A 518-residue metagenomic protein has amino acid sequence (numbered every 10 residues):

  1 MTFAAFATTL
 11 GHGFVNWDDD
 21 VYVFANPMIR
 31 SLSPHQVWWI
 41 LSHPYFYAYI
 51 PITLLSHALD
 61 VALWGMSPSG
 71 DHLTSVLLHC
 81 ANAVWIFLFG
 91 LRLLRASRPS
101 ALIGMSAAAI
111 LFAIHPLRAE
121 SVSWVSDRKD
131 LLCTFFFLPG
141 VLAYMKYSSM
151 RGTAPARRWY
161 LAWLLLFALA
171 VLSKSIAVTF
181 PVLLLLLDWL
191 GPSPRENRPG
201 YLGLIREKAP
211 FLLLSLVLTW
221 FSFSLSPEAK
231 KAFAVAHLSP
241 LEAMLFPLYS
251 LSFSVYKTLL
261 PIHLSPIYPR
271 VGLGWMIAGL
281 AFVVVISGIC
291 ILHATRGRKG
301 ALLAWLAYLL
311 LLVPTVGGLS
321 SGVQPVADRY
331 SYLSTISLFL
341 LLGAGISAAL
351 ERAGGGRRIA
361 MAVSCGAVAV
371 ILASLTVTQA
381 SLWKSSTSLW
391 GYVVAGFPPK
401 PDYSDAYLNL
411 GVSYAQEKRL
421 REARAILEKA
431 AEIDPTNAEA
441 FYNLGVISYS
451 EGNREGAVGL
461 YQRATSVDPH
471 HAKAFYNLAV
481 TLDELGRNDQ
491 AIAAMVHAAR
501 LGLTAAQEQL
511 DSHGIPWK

Functional and structural regions predicted by a protein language model:
M1-E422, D434, E439, N443 (+1 more regions): Polytopic membrane enzymes that build or remodel cell-surface glycoconjugates and lipids
W383-G391, Q416-K429, S450-R463, E484-H497 (+1 more regions): Structural signature of tandem alpha-helical TPR/SEL1-like repeats, specifically the intra-repeat loop/turn
P401-D405, A438-E439, R454, A472-K473 (+1 more regions): Helix-start (N-cap) detector for alpha-helical repeat units in TPR-like alpha-solenoids, especially tetratricopeptide
Y407-Y414, I426, A440-E451, L460 (+3 more regions): TPR/Sel1-like alpha-solenoid repeat signature
V480, E484, T504-K518: TPR/TPR-like alpha-solenoid helical repeat scaffolds
